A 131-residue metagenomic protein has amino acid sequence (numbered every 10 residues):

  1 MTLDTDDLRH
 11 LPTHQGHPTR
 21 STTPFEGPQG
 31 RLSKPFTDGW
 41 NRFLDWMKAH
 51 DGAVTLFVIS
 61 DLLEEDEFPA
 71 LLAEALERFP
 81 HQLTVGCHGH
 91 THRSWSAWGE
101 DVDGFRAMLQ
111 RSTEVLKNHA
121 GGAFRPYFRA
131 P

Functional and structural regions predicted by a protein language model:
M1-Y127: Catalytic alpha-helical scaffold of carbohydrate-active enzymes acting on polysaccharides/glycoconjugates
A130-P131: Alpha-helical scaffold segments that form or flank carboxylate-/histidine-based iron centers
